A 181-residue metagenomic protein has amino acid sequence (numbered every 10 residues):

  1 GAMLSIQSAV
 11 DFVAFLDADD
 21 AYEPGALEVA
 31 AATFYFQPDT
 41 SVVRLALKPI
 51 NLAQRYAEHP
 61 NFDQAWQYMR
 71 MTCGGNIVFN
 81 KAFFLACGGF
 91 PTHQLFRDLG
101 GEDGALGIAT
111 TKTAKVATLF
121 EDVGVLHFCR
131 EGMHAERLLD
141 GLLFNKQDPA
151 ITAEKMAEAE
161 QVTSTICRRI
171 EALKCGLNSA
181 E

Functional and structural regions predicted by a protein language model:
G1-I6, G107: Short, conserved alpha-helix that lines the donor NDP-sugar binding/gating region of sugar-transfer enzymes
V10-D19: Short beta-strand-to-loop acidic/aromatic patch adjacent to the donor-nucleotide binding site
L27-Y56: Conserved donor NDP-sugar-binding/catalytic core segment of glycosyltransferases
K48-I50, Q54, F120-L142: Active-site donor/metal-binding and catalytic loop motifs of nucleotide-sugar-dependent glycosylation enzymes
N61-F79: A recurrent flexible, glycine/aromatic-enriched loop bordering the glycosyltransferase active site that acts as
R97-L106: Acidic donor-binding loop at a coil-to-helix junction in glycosyltransferase catalytic cores that engages
I108-V125: Catalytic donor-sugar/metal-binding loop of nucleotide-sugar-dependent glycosyltransferases
E136-G176: Catalytic core of nucleotide-sugar-dependent glycosyltransferases
